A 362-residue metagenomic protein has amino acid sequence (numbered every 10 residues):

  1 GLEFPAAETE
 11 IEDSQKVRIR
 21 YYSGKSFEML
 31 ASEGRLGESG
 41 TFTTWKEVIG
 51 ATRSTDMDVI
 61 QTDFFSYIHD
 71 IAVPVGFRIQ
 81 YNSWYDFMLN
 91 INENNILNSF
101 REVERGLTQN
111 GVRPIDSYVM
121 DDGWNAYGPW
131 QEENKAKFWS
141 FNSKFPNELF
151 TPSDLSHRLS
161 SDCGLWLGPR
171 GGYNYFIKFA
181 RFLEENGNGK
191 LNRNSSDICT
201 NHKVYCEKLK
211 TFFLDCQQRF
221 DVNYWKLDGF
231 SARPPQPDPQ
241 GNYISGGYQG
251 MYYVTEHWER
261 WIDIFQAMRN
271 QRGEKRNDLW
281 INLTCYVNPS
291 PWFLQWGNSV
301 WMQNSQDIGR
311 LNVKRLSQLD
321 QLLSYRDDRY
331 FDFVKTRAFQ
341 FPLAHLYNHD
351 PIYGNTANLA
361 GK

Functional and structural regions predicted by a protein language model:
G1-I115: Carbohydrate-recognition beta-sandwich/jelly-roll modules in extracellular/periplasmic carbohydrate-active proteins
P114-L359: Aromatic- and carboxylate-enriched substrate-binding clefts and catalytic-loop regions of carbohydrate-active enzymes
K362: P-loop NTPase catalytic cores that bind/hydrolyze ATP
